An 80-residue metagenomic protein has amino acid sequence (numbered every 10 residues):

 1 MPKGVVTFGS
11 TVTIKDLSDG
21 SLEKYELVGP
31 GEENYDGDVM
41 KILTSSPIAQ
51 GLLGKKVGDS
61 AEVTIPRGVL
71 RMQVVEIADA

Functional and structural regions predicted by a protein language model:
K3-R67: Non-DNA-binding regulatory cores of transcription-related proteins, predominantly C-terminal effector-binding
L27, V74-I77: Conserved hydrophobic positions within beta-strands
Y35, A78-A80: Short, glycine/charged-enriched hinge/interface segments at domain edges or termini
L70: Short glycine/proline-centered loop/turn elements that form peptide/ligand docking sites
